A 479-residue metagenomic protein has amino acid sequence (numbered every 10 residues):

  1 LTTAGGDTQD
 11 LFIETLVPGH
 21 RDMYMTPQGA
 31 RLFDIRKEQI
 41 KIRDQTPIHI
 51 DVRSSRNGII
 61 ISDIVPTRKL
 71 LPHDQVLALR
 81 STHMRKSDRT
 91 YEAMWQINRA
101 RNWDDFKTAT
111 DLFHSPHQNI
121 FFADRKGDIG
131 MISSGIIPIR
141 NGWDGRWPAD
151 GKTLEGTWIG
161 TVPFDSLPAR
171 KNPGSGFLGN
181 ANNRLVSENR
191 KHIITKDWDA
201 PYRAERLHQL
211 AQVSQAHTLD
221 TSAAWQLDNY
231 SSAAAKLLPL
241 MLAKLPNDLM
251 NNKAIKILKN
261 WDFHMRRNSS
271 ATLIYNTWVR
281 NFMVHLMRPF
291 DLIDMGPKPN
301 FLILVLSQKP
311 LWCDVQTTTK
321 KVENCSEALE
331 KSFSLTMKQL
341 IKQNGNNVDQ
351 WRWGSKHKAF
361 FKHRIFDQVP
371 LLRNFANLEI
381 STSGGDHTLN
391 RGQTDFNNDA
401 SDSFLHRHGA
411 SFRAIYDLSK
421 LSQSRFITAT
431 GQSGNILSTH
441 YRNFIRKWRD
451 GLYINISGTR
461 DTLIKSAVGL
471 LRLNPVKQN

Functional and structural regions predicted by a protein language model:
L1-N252, I257-R267, L286-I293, N377-N479: Mature extracytoplasmic enzyme cores
D144, N251-Q350: A terminal-accessory region detector
K338-S381, T388: N-terminal, non-catalytic alpha-helical interaction modules of very large eukaryotic scaffold proteins
